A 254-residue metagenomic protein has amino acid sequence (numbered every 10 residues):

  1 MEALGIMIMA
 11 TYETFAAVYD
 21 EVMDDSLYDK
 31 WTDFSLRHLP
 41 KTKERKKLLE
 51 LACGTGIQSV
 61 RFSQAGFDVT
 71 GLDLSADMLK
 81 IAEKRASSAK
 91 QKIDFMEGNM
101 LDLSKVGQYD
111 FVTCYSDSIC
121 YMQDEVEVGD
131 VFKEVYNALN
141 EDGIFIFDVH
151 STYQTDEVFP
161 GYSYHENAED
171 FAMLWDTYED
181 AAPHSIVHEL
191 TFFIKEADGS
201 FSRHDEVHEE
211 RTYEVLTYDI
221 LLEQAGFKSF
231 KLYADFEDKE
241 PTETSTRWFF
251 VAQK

Functional and structural regions predicted by a protein language model:
G5-K43: Conserved class I S-adenosyl-L-methionine
R45-G54: Conserved class I S-adenosyl-L-methionine
I57-D102: Class I SAM-dependent methyltransferase SAM/SAH-binding core
D102-F111: A short acidic, Gly/Pro-enriched loop at the edge of an enzyme's catalytic core that lines a small-molecule cofactor
D110-V126: A short SAM/SAH-binding and catalytic strip from SAM-dependent methyltransferases
G129-E141: A short glycine-rich, Lys/Arg-flanked "PGG" loop and its adjoining helix->strand segment in the class I
I146-T217: SAM-dependent methyltransferase
E209-K254: C-terminal lobe and adjacent flexible extensions of AdoMet/dcAdoMet transferase-like proteins
